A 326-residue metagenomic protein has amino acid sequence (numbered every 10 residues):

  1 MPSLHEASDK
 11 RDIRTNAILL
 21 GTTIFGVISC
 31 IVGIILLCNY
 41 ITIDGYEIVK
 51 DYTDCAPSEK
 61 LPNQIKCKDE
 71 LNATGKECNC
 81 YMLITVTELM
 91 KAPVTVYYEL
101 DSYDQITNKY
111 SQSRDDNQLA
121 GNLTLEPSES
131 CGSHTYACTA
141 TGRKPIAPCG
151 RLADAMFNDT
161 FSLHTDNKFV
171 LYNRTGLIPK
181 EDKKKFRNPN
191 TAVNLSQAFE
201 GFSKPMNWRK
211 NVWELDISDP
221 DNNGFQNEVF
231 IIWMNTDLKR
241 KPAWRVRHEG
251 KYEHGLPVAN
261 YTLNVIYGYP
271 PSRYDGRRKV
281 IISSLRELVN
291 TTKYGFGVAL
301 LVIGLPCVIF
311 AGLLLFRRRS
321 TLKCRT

Functional and structural regions predicted by a protein language model:
M1-T326: Acidic, Ser/Thr/Pro
